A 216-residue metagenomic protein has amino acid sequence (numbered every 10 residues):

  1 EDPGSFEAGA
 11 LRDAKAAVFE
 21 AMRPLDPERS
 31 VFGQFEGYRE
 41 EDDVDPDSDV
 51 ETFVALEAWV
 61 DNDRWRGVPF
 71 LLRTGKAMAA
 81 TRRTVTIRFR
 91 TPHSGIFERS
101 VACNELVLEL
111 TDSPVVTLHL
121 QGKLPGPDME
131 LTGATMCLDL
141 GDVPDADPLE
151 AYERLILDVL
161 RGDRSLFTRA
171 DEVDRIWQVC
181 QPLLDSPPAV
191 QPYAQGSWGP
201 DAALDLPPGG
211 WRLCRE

Functional and structural regions predicted by a protein language model:
E1-E216: Secretory/organelle targeting and membrane-embedding segments
